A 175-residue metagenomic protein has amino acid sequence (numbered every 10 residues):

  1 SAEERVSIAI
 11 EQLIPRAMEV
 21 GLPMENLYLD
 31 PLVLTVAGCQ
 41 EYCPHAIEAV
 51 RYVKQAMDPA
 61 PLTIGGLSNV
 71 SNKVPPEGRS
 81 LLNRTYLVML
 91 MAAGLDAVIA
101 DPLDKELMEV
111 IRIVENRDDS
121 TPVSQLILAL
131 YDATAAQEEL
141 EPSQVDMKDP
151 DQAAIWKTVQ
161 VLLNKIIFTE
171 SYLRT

Functional and structural regions predicted by a protein language model:
S1-E139: Catalytic alpha/beta core domains of metabolic enzymes, predominantly
E109-T175: A mid-to-C-terminal "edge-of-domain" accessory segment
